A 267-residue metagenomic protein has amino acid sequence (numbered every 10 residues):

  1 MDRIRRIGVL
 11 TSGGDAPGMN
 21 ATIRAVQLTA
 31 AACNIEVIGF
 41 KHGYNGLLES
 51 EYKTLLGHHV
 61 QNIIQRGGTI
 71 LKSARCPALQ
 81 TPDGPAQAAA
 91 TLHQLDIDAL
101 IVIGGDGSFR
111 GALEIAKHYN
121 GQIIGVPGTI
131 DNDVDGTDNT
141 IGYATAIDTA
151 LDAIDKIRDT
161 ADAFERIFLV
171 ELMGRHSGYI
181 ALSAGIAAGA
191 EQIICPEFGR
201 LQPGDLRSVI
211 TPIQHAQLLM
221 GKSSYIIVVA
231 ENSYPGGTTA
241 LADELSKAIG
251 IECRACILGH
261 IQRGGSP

Functional and structural regions predicted by a protein language model:
M1, L47-V102, S108, T140-D148 (+1 more regions): Glycine-rich oxoanion-binding loops at beta->alpha junctions
D2-L48: N-terminal phosphate-binding or glycine-rich loops at protein starts, especially the Walker A/P-loop of NTPases
R6-V9, I63-R75, G128-D138, A163-E165 (+1 more regions): Gly-rich Lys/Arg/Thr-decorated short loops/hinges at beta-loop-alpha junctions or inter-strand turns that position
R24-C33, K53-H59, E114-I124, I141-T145 (+1 more regions): A glycine- and small-aliphatic-rich helix-loop capping segment at beta-alpha/alpha-beta transitions that lines
N34, I38, A116-T149, I194-F198 (+1 more regions): Short, acidic/small-residue loops that bind anionic groups at enzyme active sites
A99-G104, R110-E114, Y119, Y143-I251: Accessory alpha-helical/coil subdomains and C-terminal extensions that flank or cap enzyme catalytic cores
L258-P267: Catalytic, metal-anchored helix/loop core of enzyme active sites in primary metabolism
